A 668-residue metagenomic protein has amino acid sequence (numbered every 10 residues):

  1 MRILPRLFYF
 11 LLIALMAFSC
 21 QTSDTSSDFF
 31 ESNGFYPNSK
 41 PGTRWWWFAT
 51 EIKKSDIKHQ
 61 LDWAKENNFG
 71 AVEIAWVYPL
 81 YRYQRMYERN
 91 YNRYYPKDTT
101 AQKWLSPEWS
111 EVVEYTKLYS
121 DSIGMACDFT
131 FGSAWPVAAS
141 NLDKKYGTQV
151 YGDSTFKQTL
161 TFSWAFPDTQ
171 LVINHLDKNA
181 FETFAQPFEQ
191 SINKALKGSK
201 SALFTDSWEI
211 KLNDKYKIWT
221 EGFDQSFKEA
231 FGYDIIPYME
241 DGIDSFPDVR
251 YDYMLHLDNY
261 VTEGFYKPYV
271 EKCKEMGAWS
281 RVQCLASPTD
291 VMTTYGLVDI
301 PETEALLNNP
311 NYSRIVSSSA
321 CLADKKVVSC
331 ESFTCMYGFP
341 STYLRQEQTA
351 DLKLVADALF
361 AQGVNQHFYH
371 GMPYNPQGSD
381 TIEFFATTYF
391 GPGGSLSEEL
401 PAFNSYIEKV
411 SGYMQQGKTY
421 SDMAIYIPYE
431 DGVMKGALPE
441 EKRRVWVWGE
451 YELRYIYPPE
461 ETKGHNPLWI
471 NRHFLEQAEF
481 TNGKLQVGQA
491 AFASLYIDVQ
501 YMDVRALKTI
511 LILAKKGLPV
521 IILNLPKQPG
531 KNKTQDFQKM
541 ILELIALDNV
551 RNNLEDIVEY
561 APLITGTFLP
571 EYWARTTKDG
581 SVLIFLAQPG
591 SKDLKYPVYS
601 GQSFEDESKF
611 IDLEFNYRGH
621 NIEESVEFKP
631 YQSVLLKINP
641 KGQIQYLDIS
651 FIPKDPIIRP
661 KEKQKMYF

Functional and structural regions predicted by a protein language model:
M1-F8: Bacterial N-terminal signal peptides that target proteins for export
I13-A14, T25: Hydrophobic regular secondary-structure detector
A17-S19: C-terminal motif of bacterial Sec signal peptides marking the signal peptidase cleavage site
S23-S39, S55: N-terminal carbohydrate-binding accessory modules
P41-G42, K53, I57-K58, A71-V72 (+5 more regions): Carbohydrate-binding surfaces of carbohydrate-active enzymes
T43, T50-K97: N-terminal cofactor/phosphate-binding cores enriched in small/glycine residues, especially glycine-rich loops such as
K53, V172-A185, E399-F403: Phosphate/oxyanion-binding active-site loops and adjacent basic polyanion-contact surfaces
V77-K178, E182: Acidic/aromatic-lined carbohydrate-recognition and catalytic surfaces of CAZymes acting on diverse glycans
